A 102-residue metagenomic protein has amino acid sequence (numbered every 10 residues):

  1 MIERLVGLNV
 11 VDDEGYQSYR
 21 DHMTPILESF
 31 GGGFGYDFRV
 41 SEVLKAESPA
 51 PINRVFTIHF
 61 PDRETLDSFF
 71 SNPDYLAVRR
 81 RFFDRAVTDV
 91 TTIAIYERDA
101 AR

Functional and structural regions predicted by a protein language model:
M1-S71, I95-R102: Short S/T/G/P-rich N-terminal loop/turn motif that feeds into the first structured element of a domain
L66-T88: C-terminal structural segments of small proteins and small subunits
V90-I93: Short, electropositive alpha-helical surface patch
